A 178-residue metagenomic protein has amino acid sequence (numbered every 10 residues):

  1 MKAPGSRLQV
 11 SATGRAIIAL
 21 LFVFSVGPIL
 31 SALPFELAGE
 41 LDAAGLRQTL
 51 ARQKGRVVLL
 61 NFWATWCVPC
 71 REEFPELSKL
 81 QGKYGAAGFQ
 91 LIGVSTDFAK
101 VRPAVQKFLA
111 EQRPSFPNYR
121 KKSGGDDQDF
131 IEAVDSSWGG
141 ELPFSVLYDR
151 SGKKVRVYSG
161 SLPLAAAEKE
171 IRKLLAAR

Functional and structural regions predicted by a protein language model:
K2-G14: Short, basic, low-complexity termini and linkers enriched in Ser/Thr/Gly/Pro that act as targeting/leader peptides
A16-P28: Bacterial N-terminal signal peptides
P28-P34: Sec/Tat signal peptide C-region and signal peptidase I cleavage site
L37-V58, Q81: A short beta-strand-turn-helix
R56-V58, F62-W66, F98, E141: Short pre-active-site segment immediately N-terminal to redox-active cysteine/selenocysteine motifs in thiol-based
F62-K79: Conserved redox-active cysteine motifs that mediate thiol-disulfide chemistry, especially di-cysteine Cys-X(1-2)-Cys
F74-R113, G125-E132: Structural microenvironment flanking redox-active thiols in thiol-disulfide oxidoreductases
Q112-P114, K122-E170: Thiol/disulfide oxidoreductase modules built on the thioredoxin-like
